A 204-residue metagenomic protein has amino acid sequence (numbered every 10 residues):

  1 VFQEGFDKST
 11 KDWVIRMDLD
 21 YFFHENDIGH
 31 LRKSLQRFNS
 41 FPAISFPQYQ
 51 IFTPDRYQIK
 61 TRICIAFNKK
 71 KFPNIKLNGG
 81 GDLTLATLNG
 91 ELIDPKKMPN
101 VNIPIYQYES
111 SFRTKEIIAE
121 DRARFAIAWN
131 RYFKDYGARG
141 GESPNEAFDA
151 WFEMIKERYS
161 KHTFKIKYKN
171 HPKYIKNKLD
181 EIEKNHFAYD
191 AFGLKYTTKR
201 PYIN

Functional and structural regions predicted by a protein language model:
V1-Q3, E25-N204: Catalytic-site signature of metal-activated, phosphate-bearing donor transferases, centered on the GT-A/GT-A-like
F2-W13: Active-site nucleotide-sugar/metal-binding loop of Leloir-type enzymes
K11-F22: Short beta-strand-to-loop acidic/aromatic patch adjacent to the donor-nucleotide binding site
